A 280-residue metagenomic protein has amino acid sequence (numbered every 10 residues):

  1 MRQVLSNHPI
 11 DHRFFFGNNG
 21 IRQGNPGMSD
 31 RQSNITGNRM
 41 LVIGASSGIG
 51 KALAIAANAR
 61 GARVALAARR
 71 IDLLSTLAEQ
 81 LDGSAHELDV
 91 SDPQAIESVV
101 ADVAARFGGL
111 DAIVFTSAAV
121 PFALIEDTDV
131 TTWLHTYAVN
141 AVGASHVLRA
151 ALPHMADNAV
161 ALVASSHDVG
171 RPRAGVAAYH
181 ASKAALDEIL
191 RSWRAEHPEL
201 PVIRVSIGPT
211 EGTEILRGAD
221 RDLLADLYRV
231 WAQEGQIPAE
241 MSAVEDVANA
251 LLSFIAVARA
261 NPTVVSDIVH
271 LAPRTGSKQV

Functional and structural regions predicted by a protein language model:
S46-S47: Conserved glycine-rich cofactor-binding loop
R60-S75: Conserved glycine-rich Rossmann-like NAD(P)H-binding loop of the short-chain dehydrogenase/reductase
L88-S98, V130: The beta1-alpha1 cofactor-binding region of Rossmann-like NAD(H)/NADP(H)-dependent oxidoreductases
T116-P121: Conserved NAD(P)H cofactor-binding loop of Rossmann-fold oxidoreductase domains
L124-I125, T132-L134: Substrate-binding pocket helix/loop in short-chain dehydrogenase/reductase
V160-A185, L190-P198, G208-T213: Catalytic loop of short-chain dehydrogenase/reductase
R204-I207, L224-V280: C-terminal helical subdomain
